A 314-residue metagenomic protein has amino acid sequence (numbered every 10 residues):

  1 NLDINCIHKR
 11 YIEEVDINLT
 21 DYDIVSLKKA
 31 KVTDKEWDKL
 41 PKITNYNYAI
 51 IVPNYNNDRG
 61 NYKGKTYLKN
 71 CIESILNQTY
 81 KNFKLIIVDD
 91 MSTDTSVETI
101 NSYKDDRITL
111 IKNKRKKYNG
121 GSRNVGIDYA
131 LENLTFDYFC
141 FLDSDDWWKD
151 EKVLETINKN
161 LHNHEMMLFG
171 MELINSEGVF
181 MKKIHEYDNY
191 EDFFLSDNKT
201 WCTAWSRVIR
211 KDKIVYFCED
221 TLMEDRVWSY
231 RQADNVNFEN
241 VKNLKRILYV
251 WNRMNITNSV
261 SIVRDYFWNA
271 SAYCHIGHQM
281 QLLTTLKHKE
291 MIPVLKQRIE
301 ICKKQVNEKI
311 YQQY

Functional and structural regions predicted by a protein language model:
L2-N45: Non-catalytic membrane-proximal stalk/linker segments that position and tether the catalytic domains
Y46-Y48, L76-I87, T95, R107-T109 (+1 more regions): Short loop->beta transition adjacent to catalytic acidic/histidine clusters or analogous donor-positioning motifs
N57-N77: Short, well-formed alpha-helical segments that are part of the catalytic scaffolds of diverse glycosyltransferases
D89-E98, R115, D143: A conserved acidic beta->alpha catalytic loop
N113-E132: Glycine-rich, basic loop-to-helix element that forms the pyrophosphate-binding segment of sugar-nucleotide handling
G121-S122, D128, K149, V153-I214 (+2 more regions): Flexible acidic/His/Gly-enriched loops in nucleotide-sugar-dependent glycosyltransferase catalytic domains
T135-W147: Short beta-strand-to-loop acidic/aromatic patch adjacent to the donor-nucleotide binding site
N189-A272: Conserved nucleotide-sugar donor-binding catalytic segment
